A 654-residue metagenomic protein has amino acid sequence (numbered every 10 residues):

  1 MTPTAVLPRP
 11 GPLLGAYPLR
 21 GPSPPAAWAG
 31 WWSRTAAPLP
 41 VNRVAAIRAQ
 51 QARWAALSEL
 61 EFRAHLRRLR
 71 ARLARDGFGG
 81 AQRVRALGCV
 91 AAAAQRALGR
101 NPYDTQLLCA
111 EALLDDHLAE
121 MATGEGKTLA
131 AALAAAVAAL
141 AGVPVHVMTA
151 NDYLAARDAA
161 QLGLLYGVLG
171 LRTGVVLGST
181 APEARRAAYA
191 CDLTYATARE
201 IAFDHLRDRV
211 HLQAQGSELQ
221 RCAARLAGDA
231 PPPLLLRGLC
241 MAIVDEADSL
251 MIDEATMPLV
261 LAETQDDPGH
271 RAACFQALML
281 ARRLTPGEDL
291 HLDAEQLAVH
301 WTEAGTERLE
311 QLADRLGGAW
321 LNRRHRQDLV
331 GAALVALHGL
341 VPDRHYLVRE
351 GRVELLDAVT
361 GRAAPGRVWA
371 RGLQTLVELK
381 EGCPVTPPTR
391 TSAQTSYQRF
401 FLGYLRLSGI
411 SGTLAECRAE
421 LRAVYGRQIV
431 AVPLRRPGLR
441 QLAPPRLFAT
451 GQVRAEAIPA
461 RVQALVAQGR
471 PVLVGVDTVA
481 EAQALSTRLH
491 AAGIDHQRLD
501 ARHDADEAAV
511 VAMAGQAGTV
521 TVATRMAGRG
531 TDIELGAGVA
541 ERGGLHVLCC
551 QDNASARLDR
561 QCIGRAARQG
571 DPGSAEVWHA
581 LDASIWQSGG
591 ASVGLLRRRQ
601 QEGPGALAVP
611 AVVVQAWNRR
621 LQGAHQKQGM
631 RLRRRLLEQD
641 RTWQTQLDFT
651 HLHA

Functional and structural regions predicted by a protein language model:
M1-L607, V614-A654: Conserved P-loop NTPase motor core
